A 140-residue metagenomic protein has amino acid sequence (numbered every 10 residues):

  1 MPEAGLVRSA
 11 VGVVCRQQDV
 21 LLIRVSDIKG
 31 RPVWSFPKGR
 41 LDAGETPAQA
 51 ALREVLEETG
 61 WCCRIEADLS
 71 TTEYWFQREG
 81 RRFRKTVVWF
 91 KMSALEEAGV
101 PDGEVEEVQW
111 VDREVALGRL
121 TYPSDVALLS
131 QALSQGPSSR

Functional and structural regions predicted by a protein language model:
M1-L21, E66: Conserved N-terminal beta-strand and adjoining loop/helix that marks the start of the Nudix/MutT-like hydrolase domain
V14, R24, W89-S93: Short, well-ordered beta-strand micro-motif
D19, V25-D27, P123: Short clusters of small/polar residues that mark proteolytic maturation junctions
I28-P32: A conserved beta-turn-beta hairpin within the catalytic core of GNAT-like acetyltransferases that forms part
S35-F36: A short gly/proline-enriched turn/hairpin at secondary-structure junctions
L41-A127: Unchanged
L128-Q135: A small-molecule sensor/coupling module
P137-R140: Short, charged, intrinsically disordered terminal tails
